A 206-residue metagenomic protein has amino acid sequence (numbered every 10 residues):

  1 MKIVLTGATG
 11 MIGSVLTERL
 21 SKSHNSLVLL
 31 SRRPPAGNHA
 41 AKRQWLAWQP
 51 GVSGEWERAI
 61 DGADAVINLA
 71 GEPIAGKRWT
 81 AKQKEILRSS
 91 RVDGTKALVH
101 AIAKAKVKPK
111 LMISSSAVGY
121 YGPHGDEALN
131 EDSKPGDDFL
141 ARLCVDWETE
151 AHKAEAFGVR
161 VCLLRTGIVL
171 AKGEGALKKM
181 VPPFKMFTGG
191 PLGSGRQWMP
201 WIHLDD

Functional and structural regions predicted by a protein language model:
I3-S23: N-terminal Rossmann NAD(P)H-binding glycine-rich loop of SDR-like oxidoreductase domains
T6, L30, L69-A70, M112-V118 (+1 more regions): SDR active-site strand-loop-helix element
L30-P34, Q49-P50: N-terminal Rossmann-fold cofactor-binding loop
R43-G94: NAD(P)H-binding glycine-rich loop region in Rossmannoid oxidoreductase-like domains and their noncatalytic homologs
K84, K96-D138: Conserved Rossmann-fold NAD(P)-dependent oxidoreductase catalytic core, especially the SDR/UDP-sugar
S89, D93, G125-L163: Catalytic helix-loop patch of NAD(P)-dependent Rossmann-fold dehydrogenases
A141, A154-F157, C162-L163, G167-P200: NAD(P)-dependent short-chain dehydrogenase/reductase
P200-D206: A conserved structural motif in NAD(P)-dependent oxidoreductases
